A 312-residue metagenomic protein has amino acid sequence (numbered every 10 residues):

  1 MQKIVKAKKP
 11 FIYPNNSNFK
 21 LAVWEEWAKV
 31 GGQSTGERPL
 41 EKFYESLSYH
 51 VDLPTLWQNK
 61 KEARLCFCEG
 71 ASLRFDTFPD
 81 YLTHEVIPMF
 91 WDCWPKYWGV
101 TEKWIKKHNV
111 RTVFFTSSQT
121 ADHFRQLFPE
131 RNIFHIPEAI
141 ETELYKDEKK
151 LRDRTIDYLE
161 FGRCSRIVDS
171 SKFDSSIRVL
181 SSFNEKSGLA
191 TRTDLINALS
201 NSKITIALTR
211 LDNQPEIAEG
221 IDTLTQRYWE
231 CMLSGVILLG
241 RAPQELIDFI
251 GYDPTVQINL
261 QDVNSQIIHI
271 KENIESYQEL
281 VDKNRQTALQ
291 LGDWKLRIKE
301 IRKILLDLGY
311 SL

Functional and structural regions predicted by a protein language model:
M1-A63, F67-F78, F90-Y252, R297 (+1 more regions): Nucleotide-sugar donor-binding catalytic core of glycosyltransferases
V23, D262, E272-N273: Acidic/polar helix N-cap motif
N59, A198, Q266-I270, I304: CheY-like receiver
T83-F90: Short beta-strand/loop segments at the ligand-binding rim of alpha/beta enzyme cores
Q226, I258-Q261, G292: Residue-level signal for the nucleotide or nucleotide-sugar donor/cofactor binding architecture
L238, P254-N259, I304-L312: Short, contiguous hydrophobic alpha-helices characteristic of membrane insertion segments
I247-I267: Change "using UDP/GDP/dTDP sugars" to "using nucleotide sugars
K271-L306, S311: A charged, aromatic-enriched C-terminal amphipathic alpha-helix characteristic of glycosyltransferases across folds
